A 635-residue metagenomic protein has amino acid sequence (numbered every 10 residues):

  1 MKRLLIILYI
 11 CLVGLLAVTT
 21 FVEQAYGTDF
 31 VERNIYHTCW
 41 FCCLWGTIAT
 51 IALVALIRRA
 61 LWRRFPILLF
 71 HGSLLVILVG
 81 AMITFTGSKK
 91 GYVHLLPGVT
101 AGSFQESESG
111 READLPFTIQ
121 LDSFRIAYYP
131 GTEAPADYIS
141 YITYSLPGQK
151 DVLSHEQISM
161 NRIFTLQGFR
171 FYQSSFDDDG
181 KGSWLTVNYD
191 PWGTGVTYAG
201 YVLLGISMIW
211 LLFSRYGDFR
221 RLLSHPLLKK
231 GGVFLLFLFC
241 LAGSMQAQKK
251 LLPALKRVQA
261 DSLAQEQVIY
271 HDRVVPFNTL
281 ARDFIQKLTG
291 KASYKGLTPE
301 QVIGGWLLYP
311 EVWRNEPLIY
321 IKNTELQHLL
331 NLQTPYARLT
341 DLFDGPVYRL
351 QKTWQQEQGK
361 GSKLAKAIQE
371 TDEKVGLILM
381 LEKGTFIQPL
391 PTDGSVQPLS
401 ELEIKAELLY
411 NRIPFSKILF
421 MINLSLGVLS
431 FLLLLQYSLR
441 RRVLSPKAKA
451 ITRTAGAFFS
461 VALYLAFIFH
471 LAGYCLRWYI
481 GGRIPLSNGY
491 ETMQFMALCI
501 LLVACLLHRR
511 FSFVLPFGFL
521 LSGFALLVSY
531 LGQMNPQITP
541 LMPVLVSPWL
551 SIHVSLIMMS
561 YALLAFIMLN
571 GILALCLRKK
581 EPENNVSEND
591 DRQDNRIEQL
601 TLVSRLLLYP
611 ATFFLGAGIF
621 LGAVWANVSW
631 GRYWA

Functional and structural regions predicted by a protein language model:
M1-A635: Solvent-exposed, non-transmembrane regions of integral membrane proteins
